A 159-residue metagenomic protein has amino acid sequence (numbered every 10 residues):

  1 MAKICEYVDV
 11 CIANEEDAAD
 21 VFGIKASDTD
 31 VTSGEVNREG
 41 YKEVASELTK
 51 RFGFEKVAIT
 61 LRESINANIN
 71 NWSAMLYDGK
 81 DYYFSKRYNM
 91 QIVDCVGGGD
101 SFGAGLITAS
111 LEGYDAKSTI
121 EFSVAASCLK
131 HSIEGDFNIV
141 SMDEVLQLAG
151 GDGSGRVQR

Functional and structural regions predicted by a protein language model:
M1-K80: Conserved phosphate/ATP/ADP-binding segment of small-molecule kinases
Y83-D152: Conserved post-catalytic alpha-helical subdomain immediately downstream of the catalytic base and nucleotide-binding
Q158: Helix-loop-beta hinge of the Bergerat
